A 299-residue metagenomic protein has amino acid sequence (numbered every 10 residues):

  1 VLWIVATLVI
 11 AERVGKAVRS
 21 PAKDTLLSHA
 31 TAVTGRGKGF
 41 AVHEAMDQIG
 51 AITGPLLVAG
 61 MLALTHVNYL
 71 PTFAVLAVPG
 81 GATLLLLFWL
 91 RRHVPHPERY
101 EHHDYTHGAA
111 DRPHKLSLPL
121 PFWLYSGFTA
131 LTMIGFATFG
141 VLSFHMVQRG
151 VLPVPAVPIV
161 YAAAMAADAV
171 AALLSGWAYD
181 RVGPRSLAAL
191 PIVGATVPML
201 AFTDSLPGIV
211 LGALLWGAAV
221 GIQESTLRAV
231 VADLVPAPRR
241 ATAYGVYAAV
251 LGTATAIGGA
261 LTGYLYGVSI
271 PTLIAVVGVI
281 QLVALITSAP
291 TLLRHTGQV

Functional and structural regions predicted by a protein language model:
L8-I49: Cytoplasmic helix-loop-helix junction between adjacent transmembrane helices in 12-TM secondary transporters
T53-P71, I257-L273: Transmembrane alpha-helix termini and helix-breaking/packing motifs in multi-pass membrane transporters
L62, A171-G183, Y266: Helix-to-loop junctions at the C-terminal end of transmembrane segments in multipass secondary transporters
L70-F88, L273-P290: Symmetry-related core transmembrane helices of the 12-TM Major Facilitator Superfamily/SLC fold
A77, R185-L200: Structural signature of the two symmetry-related core transmembrane helices
H93-F128: Juxtamembrane intracellular "pre-TM" segments in multi-pass secondary transporters
F122-V160: Helix-loop boundary and gating motifs at the non-cytosolic
R240-G267: A late C-terminal transmembrane helix in Major Facilitator Superfamily
